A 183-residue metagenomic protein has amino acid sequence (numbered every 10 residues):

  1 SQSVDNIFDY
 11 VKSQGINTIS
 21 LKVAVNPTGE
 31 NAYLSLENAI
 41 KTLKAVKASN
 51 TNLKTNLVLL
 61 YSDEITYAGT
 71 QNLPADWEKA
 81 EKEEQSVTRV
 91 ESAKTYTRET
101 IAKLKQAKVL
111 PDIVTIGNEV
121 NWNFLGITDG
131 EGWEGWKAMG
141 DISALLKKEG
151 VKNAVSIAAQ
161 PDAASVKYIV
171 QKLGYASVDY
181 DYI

Functional and structural regions predicted by a protein language model:
S1, D9, K103-A107: Glycan-processing catalytic domains of CAZymes
S3-P74, E131-V155: Aromatic-lined substrate-binding rim segments of carbohydrate-active enzymes
L36-I40, Y67-Y180: Active-site cleft segment of glycoside hydrolase catalytic domains centered on the general acid/base Glu
